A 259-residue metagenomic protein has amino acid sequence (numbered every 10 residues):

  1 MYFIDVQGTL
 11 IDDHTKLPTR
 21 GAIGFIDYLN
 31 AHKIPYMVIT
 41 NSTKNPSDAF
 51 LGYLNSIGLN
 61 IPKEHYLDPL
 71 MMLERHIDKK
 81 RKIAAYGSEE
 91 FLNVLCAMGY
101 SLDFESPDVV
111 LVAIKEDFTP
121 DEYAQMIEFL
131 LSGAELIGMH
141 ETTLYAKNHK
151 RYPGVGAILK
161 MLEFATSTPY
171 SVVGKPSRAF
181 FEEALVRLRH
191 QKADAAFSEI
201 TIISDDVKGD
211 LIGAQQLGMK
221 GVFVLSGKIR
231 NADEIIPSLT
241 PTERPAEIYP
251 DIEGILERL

Functional and structural regions predicted by a protein language model:
Y2-K16, I23, Y28-I34, D48-L67 (+2 more regions): Asp-based, Mg2+/Mn2+-dependent phosphohydrolase catalytic module
M37-I39: Structural recognition of the conserved hydrophobic beta-strand(s) that form the central parallel beta-sheet of P-loop
S42: Conserved phosphate/oxyanion-binding catalytic-loop motifs
